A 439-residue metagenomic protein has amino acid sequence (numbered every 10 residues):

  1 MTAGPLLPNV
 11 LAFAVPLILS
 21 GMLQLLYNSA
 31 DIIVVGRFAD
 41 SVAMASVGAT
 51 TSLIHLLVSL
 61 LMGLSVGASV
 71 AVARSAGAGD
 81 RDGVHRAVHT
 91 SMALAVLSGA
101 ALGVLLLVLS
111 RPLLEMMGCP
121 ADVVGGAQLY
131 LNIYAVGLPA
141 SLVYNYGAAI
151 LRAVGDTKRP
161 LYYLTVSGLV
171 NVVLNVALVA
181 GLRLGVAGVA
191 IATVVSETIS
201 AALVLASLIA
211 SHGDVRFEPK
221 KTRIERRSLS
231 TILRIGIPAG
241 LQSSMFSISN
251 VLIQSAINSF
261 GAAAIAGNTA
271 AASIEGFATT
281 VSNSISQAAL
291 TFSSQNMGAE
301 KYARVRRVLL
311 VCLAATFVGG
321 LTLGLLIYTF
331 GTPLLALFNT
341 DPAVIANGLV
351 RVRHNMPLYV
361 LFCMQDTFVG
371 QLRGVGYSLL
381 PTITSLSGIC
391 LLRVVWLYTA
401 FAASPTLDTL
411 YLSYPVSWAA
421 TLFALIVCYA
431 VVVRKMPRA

Functional and structural regions predicted by a protein language model:
M1-A14, V72-G137, V170, V179-I237 (+2 more regions): Short alpha-helical transmembrane segments in multi-pass integral membrane proteins
A3, L7-L26, A30, L53-L60 (+8 more regions): Residue-level signal for short hydrophobic patches within transmembrane helices of multi-pass membrane transporters
A12-D31, I133, Y144, S167 (+5 more regions): Transmembrane helical elements of multi-pass membrane transporters/channels
M22, L26-A45, L114-A121, A177-L184 (+4 more regions): Helix-terminus/linker motif at the lipid-water interface of multi-pass membrane proteins
S29-I32, V104, P112, Y146-I150 (+7 more regions): Alpha-helical transmembrane segments of multipass membrane proteins
A39-S52, A127-L131, A190, A262-F277 (+2 more regions): Small-residue hotspots at the loop-to-helix junctions and early N-terminal turns of transmembrane alpha-helices
M44-V104, S141-P160, Q254, G267-G331 (+1 more regions): Small-residue-rich hydrophobic transmembrane alpha-helices
S65, I133-R152, P160-G168, V189-V204 (+4 more regions): Short runs within selected transmembrane alpha-helices of multi-pass transporters and secretion channels
